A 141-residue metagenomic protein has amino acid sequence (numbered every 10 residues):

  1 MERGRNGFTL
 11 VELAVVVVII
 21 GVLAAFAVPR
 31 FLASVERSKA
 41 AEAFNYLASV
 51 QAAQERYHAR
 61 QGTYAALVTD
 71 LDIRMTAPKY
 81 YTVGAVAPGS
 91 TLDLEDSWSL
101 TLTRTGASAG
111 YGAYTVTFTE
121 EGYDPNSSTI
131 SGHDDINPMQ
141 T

Functional and structural regions predicted by a protein language model:
M1-R5, V18, A40, E55-R56 (+1 more regions): Short, contiguous, well-ordered secondary-structure segments
E2-S34: N-terminal single-pass transmembrane signal-anchor helix
E36-I73: Conserved hydrophobic/amphipathic alpha-helical signal-anchor segments
H58-T141: Periplasmic/extracellular, small/polar-rich flexible segments of pilin-like filament-forming proteins
